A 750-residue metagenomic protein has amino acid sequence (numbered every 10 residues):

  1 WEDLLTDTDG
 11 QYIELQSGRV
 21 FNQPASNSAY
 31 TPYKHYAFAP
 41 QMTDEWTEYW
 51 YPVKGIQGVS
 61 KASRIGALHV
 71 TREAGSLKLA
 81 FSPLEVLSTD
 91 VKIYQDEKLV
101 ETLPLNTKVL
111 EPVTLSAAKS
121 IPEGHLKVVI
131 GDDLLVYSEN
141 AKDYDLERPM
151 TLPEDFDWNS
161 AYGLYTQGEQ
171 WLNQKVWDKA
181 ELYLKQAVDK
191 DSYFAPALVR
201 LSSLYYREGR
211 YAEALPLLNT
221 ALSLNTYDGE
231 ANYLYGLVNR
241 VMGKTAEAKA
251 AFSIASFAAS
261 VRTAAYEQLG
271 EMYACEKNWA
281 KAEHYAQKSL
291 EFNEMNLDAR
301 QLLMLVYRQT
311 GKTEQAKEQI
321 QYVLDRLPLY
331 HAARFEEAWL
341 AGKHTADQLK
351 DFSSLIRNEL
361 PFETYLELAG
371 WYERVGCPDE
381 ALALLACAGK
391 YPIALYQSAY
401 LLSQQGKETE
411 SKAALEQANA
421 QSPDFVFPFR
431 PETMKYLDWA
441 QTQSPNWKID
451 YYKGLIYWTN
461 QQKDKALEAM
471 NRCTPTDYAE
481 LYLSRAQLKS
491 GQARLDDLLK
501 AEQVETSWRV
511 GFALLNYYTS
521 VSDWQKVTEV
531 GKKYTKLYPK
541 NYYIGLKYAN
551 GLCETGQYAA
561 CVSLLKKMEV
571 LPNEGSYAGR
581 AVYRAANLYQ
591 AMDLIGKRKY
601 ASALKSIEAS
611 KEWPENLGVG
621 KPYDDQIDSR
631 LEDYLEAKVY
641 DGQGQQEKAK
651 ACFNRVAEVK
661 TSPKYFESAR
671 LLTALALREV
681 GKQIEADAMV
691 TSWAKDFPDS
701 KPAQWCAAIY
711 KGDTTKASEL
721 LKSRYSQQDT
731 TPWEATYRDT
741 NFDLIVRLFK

Functional and structural regions predicted by a protein language model:
W1-T43, Y51: A contiguous, surface-exposed recognition patch within enzymatic or periplasmic domains that forms
S60-N159, H331-A333, Q404, E408-T433: Long, contiguous interaction/recruitment modules in multidomain scaffold/adaptor proteins
S160, F194, D228, R262 (+15 more regions): Residue-level recognition of tetratricopeptide repeat
E169, S203, L237, E271 (+12 more regions): Residue-level recognition of tetratricopeptide repeat
K190, L224, F257-A258, F292 (+14 more regions): Structural marker of alpha-solenoid helical repeat scaffolds
A197, A231, A265, A299 (+14 more regions): TPR alpha-solenoid repeat register
R200, L234, Q268, L302 (+10 more regions): Canonical tetratricopeptide repeat
